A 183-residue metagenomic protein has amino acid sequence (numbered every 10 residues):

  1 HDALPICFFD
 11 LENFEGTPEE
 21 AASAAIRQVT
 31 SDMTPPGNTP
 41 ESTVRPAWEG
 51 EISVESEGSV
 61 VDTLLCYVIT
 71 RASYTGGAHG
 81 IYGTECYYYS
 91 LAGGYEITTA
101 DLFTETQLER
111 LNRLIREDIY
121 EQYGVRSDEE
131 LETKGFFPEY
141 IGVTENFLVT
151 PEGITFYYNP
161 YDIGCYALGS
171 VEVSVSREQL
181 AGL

Functional and structural regions predicted by a protein language model:
H1-L183: Compositionally biased intrinsically disordered regions enriched in Thr/Gly
